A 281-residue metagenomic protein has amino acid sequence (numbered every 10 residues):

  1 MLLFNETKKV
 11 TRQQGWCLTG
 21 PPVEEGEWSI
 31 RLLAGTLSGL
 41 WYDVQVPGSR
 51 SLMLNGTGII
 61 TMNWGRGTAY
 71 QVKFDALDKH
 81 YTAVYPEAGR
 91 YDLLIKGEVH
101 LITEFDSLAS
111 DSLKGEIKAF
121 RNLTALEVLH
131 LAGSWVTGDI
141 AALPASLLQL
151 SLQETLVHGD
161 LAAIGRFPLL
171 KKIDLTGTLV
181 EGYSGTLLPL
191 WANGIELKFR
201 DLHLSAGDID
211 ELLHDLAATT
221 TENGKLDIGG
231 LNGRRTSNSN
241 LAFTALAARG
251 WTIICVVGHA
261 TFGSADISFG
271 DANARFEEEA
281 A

Functional and structural regions predicted by a protein language model:
L2-V136, I140, A145, L161 (+2 more regions): N-terminal capping/linker segments that flank leucine-rich repeat
S151-L187: Eukaryotic tandem repeat interaction scaffolds
